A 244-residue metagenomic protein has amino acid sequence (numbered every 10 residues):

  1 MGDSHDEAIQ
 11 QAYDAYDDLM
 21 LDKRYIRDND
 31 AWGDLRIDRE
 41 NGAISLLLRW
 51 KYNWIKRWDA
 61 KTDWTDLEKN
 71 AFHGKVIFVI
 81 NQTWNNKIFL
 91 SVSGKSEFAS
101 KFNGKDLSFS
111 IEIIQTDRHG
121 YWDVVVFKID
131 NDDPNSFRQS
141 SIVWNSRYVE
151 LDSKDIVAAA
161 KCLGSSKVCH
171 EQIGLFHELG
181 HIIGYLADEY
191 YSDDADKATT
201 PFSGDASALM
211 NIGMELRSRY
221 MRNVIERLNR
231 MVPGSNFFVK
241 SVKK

Functional and structural regions predicted by a protein language model:
D6-D22, I26-L47, N53-E112: Zn2+-dependent metallopeptidase catalytic core
D38-E40, D117-Y121, P201-G204: Extracellular/periplasmic catalytic domains that process cell-envelope and extracellular macromolecules
S45-L48, G180-I182, A208-N211: Structural recognition of the beta-strand scaffold that forms the well-ordered cores of secreted hydrolase catalytic
K51, I129-D130, I212-G213: Active-site-proximal beta-strand/loop segments in catalytic clefts of secreted hydrolases
N53-I55, D132-S136, R217: Short acidic, S/G/P-rich loop/turn micro-motifs used as interaction or catalytic elements
N70-L186, Y190-D194: Metzincin-family zinc-dependent endopeptidase catalytic domain
E150-H170, S192-K244: Metalloprotease/metallohydrolase-associated module, dominated by Zn2+-dependent proteases
